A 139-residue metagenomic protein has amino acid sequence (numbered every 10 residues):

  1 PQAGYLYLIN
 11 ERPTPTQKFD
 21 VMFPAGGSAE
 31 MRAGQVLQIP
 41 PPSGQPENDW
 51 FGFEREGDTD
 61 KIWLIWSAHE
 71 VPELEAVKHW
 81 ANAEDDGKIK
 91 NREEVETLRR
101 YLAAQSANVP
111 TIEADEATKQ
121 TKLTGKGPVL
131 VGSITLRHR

Functional and structural regions predicted by a protein language model:
Q2-Y5, I9-R139: Secretory-pathway glycoprotein ectodomains that are cysteine- and/or Ser/Thr/Pro-rich
